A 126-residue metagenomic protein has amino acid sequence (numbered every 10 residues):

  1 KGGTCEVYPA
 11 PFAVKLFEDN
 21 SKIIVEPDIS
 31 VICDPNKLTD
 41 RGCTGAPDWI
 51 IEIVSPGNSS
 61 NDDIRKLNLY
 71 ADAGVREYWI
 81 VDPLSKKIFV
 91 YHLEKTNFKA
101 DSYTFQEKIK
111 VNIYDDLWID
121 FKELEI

Functional and structural regions predicted by a protein language model:
G2-A73, I80-I126: C-terminal interaction segment
